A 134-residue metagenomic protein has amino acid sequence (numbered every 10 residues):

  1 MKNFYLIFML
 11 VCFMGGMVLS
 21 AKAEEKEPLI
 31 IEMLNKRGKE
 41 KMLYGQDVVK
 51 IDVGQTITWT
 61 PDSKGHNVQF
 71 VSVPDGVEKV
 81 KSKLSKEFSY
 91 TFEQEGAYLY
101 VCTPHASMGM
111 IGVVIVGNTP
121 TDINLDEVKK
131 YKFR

Functional and structural regions predicted by a protein language model:
M1-F4: Positively charged n-region of N-terminal signal peptides that target proteins for export
I7-G16: Bacterial N-terminal signal peptides
M17-A23: Sec/Tat signal peptide C-region and signal peptidase I cleavage site
E24-G38, M108-R134: Extracytoplasmic/periplasmic copper-protein system
P28, Q46-K64, V68, E87-Q94 (+1 more regions): Beta-strand cores of secreted/periplasmic/IMS beta-sandwich domains, seen most often in copper-related folds
K41-G45: Short alpha-helix capping/helix-loop boundary micro-motifs
E78-L84: Short beta-strand segments within Ig-like beta-sandwich modules, predominantly Fibronectin type-III
T103-S107: Beta-strand-rich extracellular modules
